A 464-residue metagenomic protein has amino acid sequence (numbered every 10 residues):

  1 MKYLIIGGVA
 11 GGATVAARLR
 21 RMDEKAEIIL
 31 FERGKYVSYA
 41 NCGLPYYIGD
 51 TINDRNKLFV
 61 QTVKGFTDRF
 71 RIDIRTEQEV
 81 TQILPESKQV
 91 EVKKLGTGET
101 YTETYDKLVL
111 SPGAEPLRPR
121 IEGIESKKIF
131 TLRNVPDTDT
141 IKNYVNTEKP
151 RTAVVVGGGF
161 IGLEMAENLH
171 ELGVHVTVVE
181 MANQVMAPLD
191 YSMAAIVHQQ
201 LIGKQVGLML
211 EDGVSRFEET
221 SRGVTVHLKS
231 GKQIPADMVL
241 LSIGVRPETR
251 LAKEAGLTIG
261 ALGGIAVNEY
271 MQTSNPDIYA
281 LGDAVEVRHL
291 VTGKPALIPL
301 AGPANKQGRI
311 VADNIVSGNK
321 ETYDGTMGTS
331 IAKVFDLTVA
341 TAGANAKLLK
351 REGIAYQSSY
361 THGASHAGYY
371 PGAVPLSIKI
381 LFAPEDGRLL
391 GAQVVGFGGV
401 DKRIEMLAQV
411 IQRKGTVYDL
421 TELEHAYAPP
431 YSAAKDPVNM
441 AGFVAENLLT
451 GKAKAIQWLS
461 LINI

Functional and structural regions predicted by a protein language model:
M1, G8, R21, A284-G398 (+1 more regions): Mid-to-C-terminal Rossmann-like scaffold of FAD/NAD(P)H-dependent oxidoreductases
M1-E77, A166-L189, T326, K402-I411 (+3 more regions): Beta1-alpha1 glycine-rich phosphate/pyrophosphate-binding loop at the start of Rossmann-like nucleotide-binding domains
V9-G12, G159-G162, A312: Catalytic nucleophile loop
K25-E27, R69, R75-G96, E103 (+1 more regions): A Rossmann-like FAD-binding core segment of flavoenzymes
F59, T152-A153, F160-F217, L300-A304 (+2 more regions): Rossmann-like dinucleotide-binding cores of NAD(P)H-dependent redox enzymes
V90, L95, L108, D237-L240 (+3 more regions): AMP-binding/adenylate-forming core of the ANL superfamily
L110-L172, G207-L208, V267-E269: Glycine-rich dinucleotide-binding loop and its adjacent helix/turn
E125-K149, T225-H227, K232-D313, M406 (+2 more regions): FAD-site-proximal beta/loop scaffold in flavoenzymes
